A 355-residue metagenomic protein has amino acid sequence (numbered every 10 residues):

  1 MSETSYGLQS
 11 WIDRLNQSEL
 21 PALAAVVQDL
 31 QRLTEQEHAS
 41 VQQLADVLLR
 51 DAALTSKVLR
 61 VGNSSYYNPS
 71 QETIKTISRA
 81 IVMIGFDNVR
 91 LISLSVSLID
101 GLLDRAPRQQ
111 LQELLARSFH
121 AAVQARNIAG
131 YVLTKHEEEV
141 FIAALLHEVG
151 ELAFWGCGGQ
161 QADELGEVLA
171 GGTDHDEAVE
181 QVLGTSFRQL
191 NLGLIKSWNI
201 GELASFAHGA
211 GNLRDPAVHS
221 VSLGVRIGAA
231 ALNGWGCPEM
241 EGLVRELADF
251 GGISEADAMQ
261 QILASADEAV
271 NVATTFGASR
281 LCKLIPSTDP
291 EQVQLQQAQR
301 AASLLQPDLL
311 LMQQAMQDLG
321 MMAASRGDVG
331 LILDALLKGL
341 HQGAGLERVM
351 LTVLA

Functional and structural regions predicted by a protein language model:
M1-Q160, H175-E180, S186-A204, H208-H219 (+1 more regions): Conserved alpha-helical "signature site" that marks functionally important helical segments or helix/loop junctions
Q17, P21, V26, L98 (+1 more regions): Signal-transmission linkers at sensory-effector interfaces
V26, D51, A315-A323, D328-V353: Amphipathic alpha-helical coiled-coil segments that mediate homodimerization and allosteric signal transmission
L133-T134, G184, G252, G345: Residue-level recognition of short, structured coil/turn motifs that connect secondary structure elements
G158-G159, D308-Q313, A355: A glycine-rich, aromatic-flanked flexible loop/lid motif
Q160-G172, T352-A355: GAF sensory/regulatory domain recognition with acknowledged cross-activation on helical regulatory dimers
Q189-A207, A217-L310: Divalent metal-dependent phosphate-bond-processing catalytic cores, especially two-metal-ion Mg2+/Mn2+ enzymes that act
